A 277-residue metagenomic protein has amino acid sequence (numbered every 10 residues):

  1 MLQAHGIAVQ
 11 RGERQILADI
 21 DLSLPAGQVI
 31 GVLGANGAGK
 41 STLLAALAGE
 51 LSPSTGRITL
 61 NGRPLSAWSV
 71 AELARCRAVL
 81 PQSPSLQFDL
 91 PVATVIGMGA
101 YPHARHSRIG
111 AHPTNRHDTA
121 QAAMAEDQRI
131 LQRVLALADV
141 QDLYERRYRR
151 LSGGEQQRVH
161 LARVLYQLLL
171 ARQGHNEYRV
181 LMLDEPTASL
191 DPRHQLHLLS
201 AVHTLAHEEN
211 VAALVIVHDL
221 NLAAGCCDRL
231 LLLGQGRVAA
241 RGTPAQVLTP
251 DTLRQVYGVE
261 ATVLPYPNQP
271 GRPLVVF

Functional and structural regions predicted by a protein language model:
L2, L17-D19: Conserved structural motif at the start of ABC-family nucleotide-binding domains
L33-A35: The feature captures the beta-strand-to-loop junction immediately N-terminal to the Walker
A48: Helix-to-loop junction immediately C-terminal to a conserved catalytic motif
G56-P64: Conserved ABC transporter NBD signature motif
P113, A122-L143: Conserved ABC ATPase "signature" region
G174, L181-E185: Catalytic Walker B motif of ABC-type/P-loop ATPase nucleotide-binding domains
T249-P250, R254-F277: ABC ATPase nucleotide-binding domains
